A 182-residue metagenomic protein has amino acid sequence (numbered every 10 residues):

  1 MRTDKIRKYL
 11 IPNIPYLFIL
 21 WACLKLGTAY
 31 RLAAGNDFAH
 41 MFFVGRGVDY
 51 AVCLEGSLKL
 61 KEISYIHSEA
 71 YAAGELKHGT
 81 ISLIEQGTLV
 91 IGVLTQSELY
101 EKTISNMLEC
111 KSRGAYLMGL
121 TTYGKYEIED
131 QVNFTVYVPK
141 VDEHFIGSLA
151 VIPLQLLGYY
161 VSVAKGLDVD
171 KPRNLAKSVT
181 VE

Functional and structural regions predicted by a protein language model:
M1-E182: A SIS-like phosphosugar-recognition module
